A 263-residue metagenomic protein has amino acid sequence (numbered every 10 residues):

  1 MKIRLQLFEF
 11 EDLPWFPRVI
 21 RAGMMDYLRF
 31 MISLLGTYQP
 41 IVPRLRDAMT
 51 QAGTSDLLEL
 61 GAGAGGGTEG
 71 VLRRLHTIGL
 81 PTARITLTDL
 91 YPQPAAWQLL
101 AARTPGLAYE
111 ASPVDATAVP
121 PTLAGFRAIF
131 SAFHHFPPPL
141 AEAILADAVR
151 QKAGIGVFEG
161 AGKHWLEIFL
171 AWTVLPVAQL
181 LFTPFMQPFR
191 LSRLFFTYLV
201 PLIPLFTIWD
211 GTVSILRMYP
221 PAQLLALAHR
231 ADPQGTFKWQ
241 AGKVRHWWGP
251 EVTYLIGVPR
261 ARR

Functional and structural regions predicted by a protein language model:
M1-E59, A64: Class I SAM-dependent methyltransferase Rossmann-like catalytic core, especially the SAM/SAH-binding loop
K2-E9, W209-R263: Conserved Class I S-adenosyl-L-methionine
D56-P121: Class I SAM-dependent methyltransferase SAM/SAH-binding core
R127-I129: A conserved beta-strand element that flanks and buttresses the S-adenosyl-L-methionine
A132: Hydrophobic adenine-recognition pocket in adenosine-nucleotide-binding enzymes
F136-Q151: A short, conserved alpha-helix within the catalytic core of class I
A148-H164: Conserved beta-strand signature within the Rossmann-like core of class I S-adenosyl-L-methionine
I168-A228, Q240: C-terminal alpha-helical "lid/dimerization" subdomain adjacent to the S-adenosyl-L-methionine
